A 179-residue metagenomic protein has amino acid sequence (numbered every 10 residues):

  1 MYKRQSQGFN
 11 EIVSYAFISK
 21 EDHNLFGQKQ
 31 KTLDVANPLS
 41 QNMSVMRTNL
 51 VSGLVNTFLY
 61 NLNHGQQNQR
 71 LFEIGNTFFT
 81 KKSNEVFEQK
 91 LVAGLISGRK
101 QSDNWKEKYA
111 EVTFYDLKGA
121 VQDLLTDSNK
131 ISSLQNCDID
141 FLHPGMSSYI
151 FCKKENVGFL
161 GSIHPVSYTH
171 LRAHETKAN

Functional and structural regions predicted by a protein language model:
K3-E175: Extended beta-strand-rich architecture
K177-N179: N-terminal low-complexity segments that are often proline-rich with Ser/Thr-Pro
